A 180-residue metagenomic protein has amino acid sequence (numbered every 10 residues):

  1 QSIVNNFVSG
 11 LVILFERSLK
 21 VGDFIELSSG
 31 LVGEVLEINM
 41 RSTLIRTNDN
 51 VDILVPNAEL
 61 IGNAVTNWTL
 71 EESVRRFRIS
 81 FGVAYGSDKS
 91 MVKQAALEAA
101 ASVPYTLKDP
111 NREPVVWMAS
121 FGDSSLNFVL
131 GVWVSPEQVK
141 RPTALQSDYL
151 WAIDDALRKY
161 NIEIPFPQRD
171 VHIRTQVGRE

Functional and structural regions predicted by a protein language model:
Q1-S2, K20: Hydrophobic, well-ordered secondary-structure segments that either form specific early membrane-associated helices used
S2-L14: Membrane-spanning helices that line or support transport/gating and their immediate boundary helices in channels
V12-N111, L150: Soluble accessory domains appended to multi-pass membrane transport proteins
N67-W68, V83, S87, L97 (+1 more regions): Solvent-exposed, non-transmembrane regulatory segments of membrane-associated proteins
